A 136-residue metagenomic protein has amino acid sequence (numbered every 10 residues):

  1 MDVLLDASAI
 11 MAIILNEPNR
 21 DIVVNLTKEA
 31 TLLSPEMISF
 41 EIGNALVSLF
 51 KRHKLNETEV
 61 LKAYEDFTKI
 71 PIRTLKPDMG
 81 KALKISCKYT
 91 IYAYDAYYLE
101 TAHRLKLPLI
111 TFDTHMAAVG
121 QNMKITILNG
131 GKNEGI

Functional and structural regions predicted by a protein language model:
M1-M37, L49-L61, E134-G135: Short, well-structured N-terminal submotif of metal-dependent ribonuclease cores
D2, P35, L99-I136: Acidic, PIN/NYN-like endoribonuclease modules and their adjacent C-terminal/linker elements
I22, E41, A118-V119: Phosphate- and divalent-cation-binding pockets in alpha/beta enzyme and binding domains that engage nucleotide-derived
E29-A30, I70, L105, M123: Structured helix-beta-strand junction loops
G43-I70, M79: Active-site-proximal, substrate-binding regions of enzyme catalytic domains and RNA-binding/basic surfaces
K54-L55, I91, I125: Helix N-cap/coil-helix junction residues
I70-H115: Active-site neighborhoods of divalent-metal-dependent phosphate/nucleic-acid chemistry enzymes
